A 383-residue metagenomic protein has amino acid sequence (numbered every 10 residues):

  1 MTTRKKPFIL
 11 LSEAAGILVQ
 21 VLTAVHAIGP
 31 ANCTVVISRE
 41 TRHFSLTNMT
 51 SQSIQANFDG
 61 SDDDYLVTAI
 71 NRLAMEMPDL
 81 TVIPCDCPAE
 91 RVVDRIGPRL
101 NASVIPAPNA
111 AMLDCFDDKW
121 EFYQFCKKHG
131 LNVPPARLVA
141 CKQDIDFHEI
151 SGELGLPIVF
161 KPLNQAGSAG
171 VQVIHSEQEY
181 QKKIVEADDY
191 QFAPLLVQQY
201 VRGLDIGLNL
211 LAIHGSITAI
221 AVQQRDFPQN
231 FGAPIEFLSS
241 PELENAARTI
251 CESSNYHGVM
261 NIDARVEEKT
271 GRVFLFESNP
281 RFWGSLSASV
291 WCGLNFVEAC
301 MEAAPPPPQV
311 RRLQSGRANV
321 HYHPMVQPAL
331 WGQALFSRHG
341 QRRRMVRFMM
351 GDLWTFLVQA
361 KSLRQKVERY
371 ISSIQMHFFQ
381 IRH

Functional and structural regions predicted by a protein language model:
M1-P108, I145, I374-Q375: ATP-binding N-terminal substructure of ATP-dependent carboxylate-amine bond-forming enzymes
F44-L46, D63-V67, L113-W120, S168-G170 (+1 more regions): Short, charged, surface-exposed secondary-structure boundary motifs
L113-L195, R202, I213-S216, P241-N245 (+1 more regions): Active-site nucleotide/adenylate-binding loops and adjacent lid/helix of ATP-dependent enzymes
S176-I250, S254, R265-E268, R272-F274: Phosphate-binding site of ATP-dependent enzymes
P241-V266, P280-G332: Active-site "cap" helix and flanking loop/linker of ATP-utilizing ligase/carboxylase catalytic domains
E302-H383: Peripheral (often C-terminal) accessory segments that flank ATP-dependent C-N-forming ligase machineries
